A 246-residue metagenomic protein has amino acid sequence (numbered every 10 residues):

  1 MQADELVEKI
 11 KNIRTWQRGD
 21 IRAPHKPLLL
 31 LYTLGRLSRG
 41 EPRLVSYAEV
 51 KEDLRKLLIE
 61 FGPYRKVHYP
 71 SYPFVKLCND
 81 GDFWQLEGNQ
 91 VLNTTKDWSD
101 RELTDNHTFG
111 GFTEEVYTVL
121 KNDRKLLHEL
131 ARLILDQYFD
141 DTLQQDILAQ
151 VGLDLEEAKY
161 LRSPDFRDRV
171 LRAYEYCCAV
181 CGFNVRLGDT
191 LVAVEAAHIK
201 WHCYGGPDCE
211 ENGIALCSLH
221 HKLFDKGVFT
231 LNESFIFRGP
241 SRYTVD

Functional and structural regions predicted by a protein language model:
M1-L161, S234-D246: Mixed-charge, low-complexity interaction segments
W16-G19, R43, Y176, H202-G205 (+1 more regions): A generic structural micro-environment signature that highlights single residues at secondary-structure boundaries
P24-L28, Y32, E49, L161 (+6 more regions): Short, well-structured alpha-helical interface segments that form or flank functional binding sites
R36-R39, N184, L219: Active-site catalytic microenvironments for nucleophilic, acid-base chemistry
L130-R186, K200-E211: Short, charged surface segments at domain edges that flank catalytic/cofactor-binding sites
L161, D165, R186, T190-D246: A detector for short metal-coordination/catalytic motifs
